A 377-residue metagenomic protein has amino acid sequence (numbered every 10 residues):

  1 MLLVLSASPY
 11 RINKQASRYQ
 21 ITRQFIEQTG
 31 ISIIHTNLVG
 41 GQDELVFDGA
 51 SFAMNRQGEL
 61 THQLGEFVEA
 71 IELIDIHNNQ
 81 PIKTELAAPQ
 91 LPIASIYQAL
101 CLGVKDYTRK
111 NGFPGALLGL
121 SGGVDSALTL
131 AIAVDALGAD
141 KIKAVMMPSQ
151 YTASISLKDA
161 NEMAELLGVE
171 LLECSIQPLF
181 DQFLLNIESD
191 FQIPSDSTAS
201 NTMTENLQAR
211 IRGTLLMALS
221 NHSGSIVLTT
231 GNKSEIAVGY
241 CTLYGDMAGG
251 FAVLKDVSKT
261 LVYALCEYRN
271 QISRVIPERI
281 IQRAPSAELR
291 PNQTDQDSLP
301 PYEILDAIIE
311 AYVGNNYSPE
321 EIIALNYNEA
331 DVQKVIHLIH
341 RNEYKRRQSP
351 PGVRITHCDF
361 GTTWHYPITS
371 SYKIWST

Functional and structural regions predicted by a protein language model:
M1-V68: CN hydrolase (nitrilase-like) catalytic-core segments centered on the catalytic cysteine and neighboring Lys/Glu
Y10-I12, G41-D43, V68-A70, T152 (+2 more regions): Short gly/pro/ser/thr-enriched loop/turn and capping motifs at secondary-structure boundaries
G30-I31, R56, K83-S121, S126-T377: ATP/NTP-dependent adenylation/nucleotidyl-transfer catalytic domains that generate, transfer, or process NMP-activated
T36, L64, I74, C174 (+1 more regions): Hydrophobic residues at beta-strand termini and immediately following loops that shape nucleotide-binding pockets
F67-T84: A short, polar/charged loop-to-alpha-helix boundary motif
